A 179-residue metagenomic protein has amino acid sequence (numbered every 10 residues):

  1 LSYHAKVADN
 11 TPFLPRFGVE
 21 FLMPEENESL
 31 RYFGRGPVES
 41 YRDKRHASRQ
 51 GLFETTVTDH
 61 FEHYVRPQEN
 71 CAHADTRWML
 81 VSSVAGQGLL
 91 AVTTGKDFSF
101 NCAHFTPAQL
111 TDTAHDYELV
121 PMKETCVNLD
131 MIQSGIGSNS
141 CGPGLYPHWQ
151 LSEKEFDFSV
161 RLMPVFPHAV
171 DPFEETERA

Functional and structural regions predicted by a protein language model:
L1-A179: Beta-strand/loop-rich accessory regions of lumenal/periplasmic or secreted enzymes, predominantly carbohydrate-active
